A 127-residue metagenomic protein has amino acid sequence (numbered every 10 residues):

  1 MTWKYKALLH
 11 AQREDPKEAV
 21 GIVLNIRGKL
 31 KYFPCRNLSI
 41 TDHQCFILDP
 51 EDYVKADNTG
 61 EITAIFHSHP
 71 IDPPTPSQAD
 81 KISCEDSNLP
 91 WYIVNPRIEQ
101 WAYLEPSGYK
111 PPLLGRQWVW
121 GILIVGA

Functional and structural regions predicted by a protein language model:
M1-I62, I71-A127: Conserved beta-strand-loop surface patch within small alpha/beta domains used for substrate/adaptor or ligand engagement
